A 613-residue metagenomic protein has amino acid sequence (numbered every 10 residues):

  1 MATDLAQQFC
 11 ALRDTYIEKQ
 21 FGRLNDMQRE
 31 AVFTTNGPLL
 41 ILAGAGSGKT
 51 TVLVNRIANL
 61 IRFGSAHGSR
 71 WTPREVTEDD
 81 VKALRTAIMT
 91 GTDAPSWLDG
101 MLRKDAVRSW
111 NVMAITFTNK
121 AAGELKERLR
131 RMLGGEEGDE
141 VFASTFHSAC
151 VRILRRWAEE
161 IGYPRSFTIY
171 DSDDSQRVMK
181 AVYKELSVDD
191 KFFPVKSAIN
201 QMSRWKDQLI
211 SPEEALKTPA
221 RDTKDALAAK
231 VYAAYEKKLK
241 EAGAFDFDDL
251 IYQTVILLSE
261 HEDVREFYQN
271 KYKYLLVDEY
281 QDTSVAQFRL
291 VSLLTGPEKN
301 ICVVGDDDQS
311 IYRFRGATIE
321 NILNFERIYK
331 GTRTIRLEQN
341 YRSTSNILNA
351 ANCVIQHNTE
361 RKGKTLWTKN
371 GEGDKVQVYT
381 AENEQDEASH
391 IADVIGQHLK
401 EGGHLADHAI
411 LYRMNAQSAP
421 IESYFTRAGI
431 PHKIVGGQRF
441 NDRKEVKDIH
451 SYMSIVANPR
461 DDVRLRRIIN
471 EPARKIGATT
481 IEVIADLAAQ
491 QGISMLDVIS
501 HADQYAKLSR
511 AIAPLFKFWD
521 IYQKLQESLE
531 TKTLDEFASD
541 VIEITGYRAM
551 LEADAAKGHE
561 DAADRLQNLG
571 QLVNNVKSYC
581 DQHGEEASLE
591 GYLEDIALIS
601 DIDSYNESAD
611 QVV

Functional and structural regions predicted by a protein language model:
M1-R165, I169, E266, E320 (+1 more regions): P-loop NTPase Walker
R23, R70, D80, A87-W97 (+3 more regions): Conserved helicase/translocase P-loop NTPase motor core
F33, G37, K104-S109, I256-L275 (+1 more regions): Short basic/glycine-enriched coil/helix segment immediately N-terminal to the Walker B
T35, F117, L133, E137-V141 (+5 more regions): ATP-hydrolysis module of ASCE/P-loop NTPase motor domains, specifically the Walker B Asp-Glu catalytic pair
S47, Q281-E360, K364-K369, D486-A489 (+1 more regions): Conserved helicase motor core of SF1/SF2 NTP-dependent helicases
T50-L53, G68, T77, A87-R103 (+8 more regions): Helicase P-loop NTPase motor core
K217-R221, H404, S418-I430, R443 (+1 more regions): Conserved helicase C-terminal RecA-like lobe
K273, E298-C302, V612: Loop/turn-to-beta-strand initiation segments
